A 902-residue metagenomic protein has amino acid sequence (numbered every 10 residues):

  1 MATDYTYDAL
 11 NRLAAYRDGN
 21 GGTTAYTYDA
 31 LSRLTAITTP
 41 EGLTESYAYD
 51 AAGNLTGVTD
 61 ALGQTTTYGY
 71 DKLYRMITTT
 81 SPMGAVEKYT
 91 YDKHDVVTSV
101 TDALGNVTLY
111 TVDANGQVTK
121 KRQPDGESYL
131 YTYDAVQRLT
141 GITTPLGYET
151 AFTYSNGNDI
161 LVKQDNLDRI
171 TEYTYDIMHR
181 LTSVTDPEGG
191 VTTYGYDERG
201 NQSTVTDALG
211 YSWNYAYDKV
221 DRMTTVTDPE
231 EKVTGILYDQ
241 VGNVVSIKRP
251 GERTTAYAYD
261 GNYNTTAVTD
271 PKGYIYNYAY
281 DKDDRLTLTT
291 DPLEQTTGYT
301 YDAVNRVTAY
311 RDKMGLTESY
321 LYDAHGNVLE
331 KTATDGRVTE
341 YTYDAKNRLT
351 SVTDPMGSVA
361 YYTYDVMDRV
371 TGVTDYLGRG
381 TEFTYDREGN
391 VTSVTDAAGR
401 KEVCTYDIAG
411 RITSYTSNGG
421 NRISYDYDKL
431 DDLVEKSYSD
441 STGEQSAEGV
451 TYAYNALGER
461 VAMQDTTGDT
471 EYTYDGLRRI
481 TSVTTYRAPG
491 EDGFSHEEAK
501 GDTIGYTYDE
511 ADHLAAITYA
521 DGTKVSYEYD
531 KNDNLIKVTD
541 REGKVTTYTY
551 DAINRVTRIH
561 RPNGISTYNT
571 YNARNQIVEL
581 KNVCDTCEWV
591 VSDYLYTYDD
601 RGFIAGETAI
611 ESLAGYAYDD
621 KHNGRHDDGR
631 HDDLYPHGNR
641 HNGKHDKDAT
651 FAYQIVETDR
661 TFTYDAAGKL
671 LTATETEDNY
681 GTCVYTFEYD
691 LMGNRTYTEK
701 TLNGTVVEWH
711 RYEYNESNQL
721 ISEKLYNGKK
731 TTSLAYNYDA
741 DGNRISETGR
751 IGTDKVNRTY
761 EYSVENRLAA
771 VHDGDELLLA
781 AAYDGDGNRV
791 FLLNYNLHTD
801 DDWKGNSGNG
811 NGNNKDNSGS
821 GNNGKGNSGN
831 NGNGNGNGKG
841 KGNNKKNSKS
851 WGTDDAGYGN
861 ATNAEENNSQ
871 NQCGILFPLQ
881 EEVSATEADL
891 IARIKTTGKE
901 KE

Functional and structural regions predicted by a protein language model:
M1-D18, G22-T39, L43-D60, Q64-S81 (+32 more regions): Beta-strand elements of repeat-based all-beta scaffolds
D29, A36, T78, G141 (+14 more regions): Intrinsic disorder/low-complexity segments
K621-K647, D802-N867: Ser/Thr/Gly/Pro-rich low-complexity, disordered linker/stalk segments of secreted and cell-surface proteins
K849-I875, Q880-E887, I891-K901: Long, low-complexity repeat tracts used as extracellular stalks/passenger repeats and O-glycosylation platforms
